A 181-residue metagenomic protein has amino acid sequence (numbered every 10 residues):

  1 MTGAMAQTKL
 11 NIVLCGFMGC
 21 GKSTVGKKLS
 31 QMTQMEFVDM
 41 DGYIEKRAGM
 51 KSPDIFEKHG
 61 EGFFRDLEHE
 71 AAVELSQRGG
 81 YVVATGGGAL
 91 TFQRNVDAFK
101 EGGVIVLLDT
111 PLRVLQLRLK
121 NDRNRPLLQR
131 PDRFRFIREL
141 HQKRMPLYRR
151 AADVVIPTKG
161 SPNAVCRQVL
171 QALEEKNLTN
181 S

Functional and structural regions predicted by a protein language model:
T2-T8, K28, M32, R78 (+1 more regions): NTP-dependent small-molecule kinase module
L14: Hydrophobic anchor at the beta1->P-loop junction of P-loop NTPases
F17: P-loop (Walker A) phosphate-binding loop of NTP-binding proteins
C20: ATP-binding Walker
S23: Walker A/P-loop
Q31-E70: Conserved substrate/cofactor phosphate-moiety recognition/catalytic segment in nucleotide-dependent phosphotransferases
F63-L108: Glycine-rich phosphate-binding loop used to anchor ATP phosphates in small-molecule kinases, encompassing both
E101-P146: A glycine- and Lys/Arg-enriched "phosphate-lid" helix/loop adjacent to the NTP-binding pocket of small-molecule kinases
